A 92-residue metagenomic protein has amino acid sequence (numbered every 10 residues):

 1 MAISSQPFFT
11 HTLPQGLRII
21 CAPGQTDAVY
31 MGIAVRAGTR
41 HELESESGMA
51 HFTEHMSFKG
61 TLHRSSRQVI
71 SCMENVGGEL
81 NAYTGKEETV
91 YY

Functional and structural regions predicted by a protein language model:
M1-S71, Y92: His/Glu-rich zincin catalytic helix
G77-G85: Post-HExxH zinc-binding segment in Zn-dependent metallohydrolases
T84-Y92: Short, glycine/charge-rich beta-strand/loop segments that flank catalytic centers and engage negatively charged groups
